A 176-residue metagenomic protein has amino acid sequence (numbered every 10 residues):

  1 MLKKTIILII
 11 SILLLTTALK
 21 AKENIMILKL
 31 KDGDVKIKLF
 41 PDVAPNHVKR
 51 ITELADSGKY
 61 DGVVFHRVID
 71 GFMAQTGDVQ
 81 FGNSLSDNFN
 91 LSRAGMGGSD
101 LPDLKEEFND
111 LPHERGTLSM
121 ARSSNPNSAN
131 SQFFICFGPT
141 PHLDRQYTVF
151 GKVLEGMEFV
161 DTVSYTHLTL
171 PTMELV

Functional and structural regions predicted by a protein language model:
L2, T16-L168: Cyclophilin-like peptidyl-prolyl cis-trans isomerases
K4-T5, L175: Intrinsic disorder/low-complexity segments enriched in polar/small residues
T5-L14: Sec-dependent N-terminal signal peptides
H167-V176: Single conserved hydrophobic/aromatic residue that forms the stacking wall/gate of nucleotide- or nucleobase-binding
